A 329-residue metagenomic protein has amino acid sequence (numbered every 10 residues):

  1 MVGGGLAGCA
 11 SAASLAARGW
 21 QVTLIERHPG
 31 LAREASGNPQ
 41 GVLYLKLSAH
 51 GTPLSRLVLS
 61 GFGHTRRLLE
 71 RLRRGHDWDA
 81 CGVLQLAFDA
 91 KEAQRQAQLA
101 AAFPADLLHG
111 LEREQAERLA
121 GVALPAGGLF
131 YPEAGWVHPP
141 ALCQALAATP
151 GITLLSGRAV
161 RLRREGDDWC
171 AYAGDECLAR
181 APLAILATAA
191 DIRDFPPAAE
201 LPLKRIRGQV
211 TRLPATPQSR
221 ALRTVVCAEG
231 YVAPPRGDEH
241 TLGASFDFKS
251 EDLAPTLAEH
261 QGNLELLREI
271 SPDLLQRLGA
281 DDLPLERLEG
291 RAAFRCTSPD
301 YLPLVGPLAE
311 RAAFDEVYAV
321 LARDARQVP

Functional and structural regions predicted by a protein language model:
M1-L24: N-terminal Rossmann-like FAD-binding beta1-loop-alpha1 element of flavoenzymes
A7, G30, D191: Conserved Rossmann-like nucleotide-cofactor binding loop
A10, G51, Y172-G290, C296: Flavin-dependent oxidoreductases
A17-G37: Glycine-rich FAD pyrophosphate-binding loop
Q40-L119: Dinucleotide-binding Rossmann-like beta1-alpha1 core, especially the glycine-rich loop that anchors the ADP
A49-H50, G75-Q85, R113-T149, S245-K249: Helix-loop-beta segment of a Rossmann-like dinucleotide-binding subdomain
L155-W169: A conserved short coil-to-beta-strand element within the FAD-binding core of flavoproteins
A280-P329: C-terminal catalytic lobe of FAD-dependent flavoproteins
